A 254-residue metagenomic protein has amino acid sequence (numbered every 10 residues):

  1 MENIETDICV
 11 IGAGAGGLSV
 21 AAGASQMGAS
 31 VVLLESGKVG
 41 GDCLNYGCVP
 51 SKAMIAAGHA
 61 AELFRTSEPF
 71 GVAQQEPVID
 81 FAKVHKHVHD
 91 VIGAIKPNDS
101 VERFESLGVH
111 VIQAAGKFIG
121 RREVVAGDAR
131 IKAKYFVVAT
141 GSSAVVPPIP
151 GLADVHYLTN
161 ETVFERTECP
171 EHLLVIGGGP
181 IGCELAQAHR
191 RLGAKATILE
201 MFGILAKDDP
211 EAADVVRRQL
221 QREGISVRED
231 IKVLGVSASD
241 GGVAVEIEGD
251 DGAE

Functional and structural regions predicted by a protein language model:
E2-E5, A15, A22-A29, L34-C169 (+5 more regions): Glycine-rich flavin
I8-V10, V31, Y157, L173 (+1 more regions): Conserved hydrophobic helix-helix packing surfaces used for dimerization/oligomerization
I11, V138-A139, V175: Redox-cofactor binding/interface segments in oxidoreductases and associated redox assembly factors
V20-S25, G182-A186: Small-residue (primarily alanine) positions within well-ordered alpha-helices, especially packing/interaction faces
G28, G193-K195, G224: Glycine-centered short loops/turns at secondary-structure junctions
F81-A82, T197-M201, R228-D230: Short beta-strands and strand-loop turn motifs
T167-D208: Rossmann-like NAD(P)H-binding beta-loop-alpha module
Q187, I225, K232: N-terminal Rossmann-like NAD(P)+-binding domain of SDR-like oxidoreductases, especially those catalyzing
